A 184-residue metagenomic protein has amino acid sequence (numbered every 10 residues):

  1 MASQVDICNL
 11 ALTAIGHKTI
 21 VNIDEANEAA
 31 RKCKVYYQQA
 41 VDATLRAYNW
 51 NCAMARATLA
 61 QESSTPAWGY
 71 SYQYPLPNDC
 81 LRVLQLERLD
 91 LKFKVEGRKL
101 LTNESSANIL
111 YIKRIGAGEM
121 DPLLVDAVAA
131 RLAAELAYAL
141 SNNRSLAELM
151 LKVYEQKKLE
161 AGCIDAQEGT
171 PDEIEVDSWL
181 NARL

Functional and structural regions predicted by a protein language model:
M1, D6-I7, Q85-L184: Internal mixed-charge
M1-I23: Short, intrinsically disordered N-terminal pre-domain segments
L12, G16-I20, N49, A137 (+1 more regions): Glycine-centered secondary-structure boundary/capping sites
L12-I15, T44, D165: Generic helix-packing signal
I23-E25, C80-L84, S105: N-terminal start-of-chain detector that recognizes signal peptides and the immediate post-cleavage beginning
E25-A26, L59: Charged, alpha-helix-forming regions
A26-T44, L146-G162: Short secondary-structure subsegments characteristic of cysteine-rich extracellular domains
R31-K99, M120-L136, L140: Divalent metal-cofactor coordination and adjacent catalytic microenvironments
